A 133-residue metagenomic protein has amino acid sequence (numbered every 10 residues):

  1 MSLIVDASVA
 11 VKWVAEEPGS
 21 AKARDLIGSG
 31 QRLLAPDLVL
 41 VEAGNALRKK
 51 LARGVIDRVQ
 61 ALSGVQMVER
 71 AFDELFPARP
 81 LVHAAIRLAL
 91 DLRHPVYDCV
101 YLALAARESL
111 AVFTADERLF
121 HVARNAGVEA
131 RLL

Functional and structural regions predicted by a protein language model:
M1-S2, H94, L102-L133: Acidic, PIN/NYN-like endoribonuclease modules and their adjacent C-terminal/linker elements
M1-V39, K50-S63, R118, A126: Short, well-structured N-terminal submotif of metal-dependent ribonuclease cores
G30, L47-L51, F72, E108-S109: Short amphipathic alpha-helical interaction patches enriched in hydrophobic/aromatic residues with interspersed Lys/Arg
R32, E74, E129-R131: Conserved beta-strand segments of alpha/beta enzyme cores
V39-L40, Q60, G64, L81-A84 (+1 more regions): Short, conserved alpha-helical segments within structured domains
R70-A115: Active-site neighborhoods of divalent-metal-dependent phosphate/nucleic-acid chemistry enzymes
